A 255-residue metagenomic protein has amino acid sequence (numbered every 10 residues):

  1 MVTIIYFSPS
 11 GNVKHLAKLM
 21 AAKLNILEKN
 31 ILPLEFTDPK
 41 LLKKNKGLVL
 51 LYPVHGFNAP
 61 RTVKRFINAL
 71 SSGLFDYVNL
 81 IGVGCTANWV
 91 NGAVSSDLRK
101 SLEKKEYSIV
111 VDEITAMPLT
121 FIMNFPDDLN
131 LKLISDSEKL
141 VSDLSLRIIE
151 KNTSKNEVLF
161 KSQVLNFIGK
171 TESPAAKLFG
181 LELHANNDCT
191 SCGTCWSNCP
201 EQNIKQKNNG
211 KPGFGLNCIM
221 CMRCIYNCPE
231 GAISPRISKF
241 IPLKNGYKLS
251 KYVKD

Functional and structural regions predicted by a protein language model:
V2-T3, S8-L16, A22-P33, D38-Y52 (+3 more regions): FMN-binding flavodoxin-like domain, especially the glycine-rich phosphate-binding loop
V13-L16, V94, L181, S191 (+2 more regions): Residue-level preference for nonpolar/small residues embedded in alpha-helices
I114-A116, P200-G210, K251-D255: Short, highly charged low-complexity linear segments
P126-L129, K177, L181, G210: Short amphipathic alpha-helical segments at helix-loop
S162-S191, S197: A mid-sequence, solvent-exposed acidic-amphipathic segment
A185, T190, T194-G213, I219 (+1 more regions): Iron-sulfur cluster-binding cysteine motifs and their immediate structural context in ferredoxin-like electron-transfer
